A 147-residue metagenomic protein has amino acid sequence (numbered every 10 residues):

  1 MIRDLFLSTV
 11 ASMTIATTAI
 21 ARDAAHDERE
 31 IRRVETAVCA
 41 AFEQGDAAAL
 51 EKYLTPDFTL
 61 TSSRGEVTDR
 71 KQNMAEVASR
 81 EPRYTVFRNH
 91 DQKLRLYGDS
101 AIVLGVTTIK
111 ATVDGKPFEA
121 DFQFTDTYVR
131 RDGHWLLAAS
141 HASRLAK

Functional and structural regions predicted by a protein language model:
D4, S8-T17: Bacterial N-terminal signal peptides
D4-L7, R22-K147: A beta-strand edge to alpha-helix "cap/lid" segment located at domain peripheries
